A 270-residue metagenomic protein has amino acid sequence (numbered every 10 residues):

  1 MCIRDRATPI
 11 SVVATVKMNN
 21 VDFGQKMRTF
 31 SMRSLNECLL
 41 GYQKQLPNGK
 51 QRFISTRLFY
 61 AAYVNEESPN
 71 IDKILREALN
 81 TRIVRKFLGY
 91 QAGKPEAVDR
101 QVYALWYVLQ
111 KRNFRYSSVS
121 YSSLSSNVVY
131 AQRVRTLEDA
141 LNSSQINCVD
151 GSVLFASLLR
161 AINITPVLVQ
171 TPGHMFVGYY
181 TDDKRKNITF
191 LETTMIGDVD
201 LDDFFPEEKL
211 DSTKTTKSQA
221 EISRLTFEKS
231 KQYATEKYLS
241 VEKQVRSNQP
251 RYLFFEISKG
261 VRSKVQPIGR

Functional and structural regions predicted by a protein language model:
R4-R270: A structural boundary/capping signal
